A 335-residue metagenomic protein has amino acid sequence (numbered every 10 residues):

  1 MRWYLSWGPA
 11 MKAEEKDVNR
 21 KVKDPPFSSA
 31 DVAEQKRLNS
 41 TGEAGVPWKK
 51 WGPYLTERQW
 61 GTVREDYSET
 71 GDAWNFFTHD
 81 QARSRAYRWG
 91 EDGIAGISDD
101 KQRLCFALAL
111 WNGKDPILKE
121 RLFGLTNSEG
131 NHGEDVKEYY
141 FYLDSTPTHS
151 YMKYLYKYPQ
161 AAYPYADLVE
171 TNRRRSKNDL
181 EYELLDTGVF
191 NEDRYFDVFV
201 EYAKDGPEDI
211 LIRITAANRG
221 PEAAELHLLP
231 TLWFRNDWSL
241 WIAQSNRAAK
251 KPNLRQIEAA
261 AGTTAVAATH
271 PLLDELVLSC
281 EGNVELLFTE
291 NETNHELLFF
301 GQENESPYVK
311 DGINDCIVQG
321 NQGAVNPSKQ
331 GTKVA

Functional and structural regions predicted by a protein language model:
L5, K12-A335: Anionic coordination/interaction segments
